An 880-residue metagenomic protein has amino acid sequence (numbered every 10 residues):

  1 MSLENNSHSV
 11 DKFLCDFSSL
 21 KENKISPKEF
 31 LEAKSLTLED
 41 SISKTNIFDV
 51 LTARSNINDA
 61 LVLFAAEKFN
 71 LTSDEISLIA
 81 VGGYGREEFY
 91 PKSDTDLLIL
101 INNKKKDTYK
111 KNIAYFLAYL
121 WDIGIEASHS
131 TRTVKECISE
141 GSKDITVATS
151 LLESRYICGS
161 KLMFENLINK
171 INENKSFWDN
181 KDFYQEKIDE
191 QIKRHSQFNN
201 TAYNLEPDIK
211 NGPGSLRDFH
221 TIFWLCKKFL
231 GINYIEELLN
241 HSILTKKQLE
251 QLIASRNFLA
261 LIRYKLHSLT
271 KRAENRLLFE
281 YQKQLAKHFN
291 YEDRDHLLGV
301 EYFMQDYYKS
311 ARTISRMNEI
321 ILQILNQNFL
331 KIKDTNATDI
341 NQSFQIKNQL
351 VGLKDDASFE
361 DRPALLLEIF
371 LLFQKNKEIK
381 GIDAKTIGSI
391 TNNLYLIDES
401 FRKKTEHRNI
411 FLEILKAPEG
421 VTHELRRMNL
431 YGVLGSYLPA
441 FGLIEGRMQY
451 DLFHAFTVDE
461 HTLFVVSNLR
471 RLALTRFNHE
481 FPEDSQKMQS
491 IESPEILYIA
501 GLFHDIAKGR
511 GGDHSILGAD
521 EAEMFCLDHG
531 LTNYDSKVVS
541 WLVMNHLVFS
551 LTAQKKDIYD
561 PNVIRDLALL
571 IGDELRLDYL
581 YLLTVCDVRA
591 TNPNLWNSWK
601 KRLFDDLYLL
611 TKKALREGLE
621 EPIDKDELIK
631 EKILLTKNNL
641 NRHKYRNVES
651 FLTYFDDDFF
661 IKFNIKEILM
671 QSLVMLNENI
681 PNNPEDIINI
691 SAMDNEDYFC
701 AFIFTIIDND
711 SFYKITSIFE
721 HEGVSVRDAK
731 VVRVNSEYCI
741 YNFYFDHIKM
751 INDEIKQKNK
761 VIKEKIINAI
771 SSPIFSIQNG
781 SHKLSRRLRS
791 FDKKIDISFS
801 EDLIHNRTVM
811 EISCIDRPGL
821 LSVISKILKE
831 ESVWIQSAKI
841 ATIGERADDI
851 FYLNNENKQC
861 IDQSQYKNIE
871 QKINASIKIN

Functional and structural regions predicted by a protein language model:
M1-A80, E87-F89, S93-H454, E523: Non-catalytic interface/linker regions that flank or bridge core catalytic/transmembrane domains
S55-F69, N112, F464-F477, F719 (+1 more regions): A short, contiguous, amphipathic alpha-helix enriched in charged residues
E87-N112, N240, L252-A254, A260 (+3 more regions): Divalent metal-dependent catalytic cores for phosphoryl transfer on phosphate-bearing substrates
K106, I157, E173-K181, L205 (+26 more regions): Hydrophobic alpha-helical scaffolding
R132-K143, L542-L551, F745: Short, conserved secondary-structure transition motifs
F258-L259, K287, L298-L350, V421-H423 (+2 more regions): Regulatory modules associated with amino-acid/nitrogen control
S400-A500, G509-S515, D520-G530, K537-S540 (+2 more regions): Long, K/E/R/D-enriched contiguous segments that form extended
